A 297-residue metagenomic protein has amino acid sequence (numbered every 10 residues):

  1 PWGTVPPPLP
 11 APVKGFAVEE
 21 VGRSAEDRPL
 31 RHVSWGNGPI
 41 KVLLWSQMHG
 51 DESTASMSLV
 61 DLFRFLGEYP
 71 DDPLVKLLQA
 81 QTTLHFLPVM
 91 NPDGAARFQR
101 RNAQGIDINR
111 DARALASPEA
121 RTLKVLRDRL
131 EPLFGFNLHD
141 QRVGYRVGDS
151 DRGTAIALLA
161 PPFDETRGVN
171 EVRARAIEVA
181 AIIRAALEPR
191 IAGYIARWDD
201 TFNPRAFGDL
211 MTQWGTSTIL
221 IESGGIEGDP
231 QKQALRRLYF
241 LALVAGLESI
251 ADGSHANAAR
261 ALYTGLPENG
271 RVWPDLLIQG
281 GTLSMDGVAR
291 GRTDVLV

Functional and structural regions predicted by a protein language model:
P1, R129-L130, L158-V297: C-terminal accessory segments enriched in acidic
P1-L30: Short glycine- and acidic-rich boundary segments immediately preceding or forming the N-terminal edge of structured
P7-V13, L77-Q79, L210-M211: Short, conserved catalytic or adaptor-binding loops enriched in Gly and charged residues
V18, H32, F86, G135 (+1 more regions): Conserved beta-strand scaffold positions in the cores of enzyme catalytic domains, especially in NTP/NDP-utilizing
V21-R23, W35, S46, L87-N91 (+3 more regions): Active-site-proximal beta-strand/loop segments in catalytic clefts of secreted hydrolases
A25, G36-N37, W214: A generic beta-sheet turn/junction motif
R31-P39: Short beta-strand-to-loop junctions in surface cap/lid or active-site-entrance loops
P39-L43, M48, S53-G193, T212: Active-site/substrate-binding loop(s) of hydrolase catalytic cores
